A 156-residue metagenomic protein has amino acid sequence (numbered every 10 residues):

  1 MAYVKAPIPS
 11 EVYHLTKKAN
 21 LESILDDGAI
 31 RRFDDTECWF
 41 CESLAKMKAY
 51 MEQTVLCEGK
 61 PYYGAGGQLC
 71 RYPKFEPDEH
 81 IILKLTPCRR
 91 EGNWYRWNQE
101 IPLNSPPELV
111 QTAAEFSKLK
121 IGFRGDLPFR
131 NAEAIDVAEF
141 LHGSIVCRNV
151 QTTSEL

Functional and structural regions predicted by a protein language model:
M1-W39, E52-V55: ADP-ribose/NAD+-binding catalytic cleft of ART/PARP-like enzymes
V12-Y13, I24, E37-S43, I81-L85 (+2 more regions): Hydrophobic beta-strand residues in large extracellular and virion-surface proteins
K18, L44-M47, C88-G92: Short, charged/polar surface micro-motifs in flexible loops or helix N-caps
S23, K48-Y50, W94: Short helix/loop capping segments that flank catalytic or ligand/cofactor-binding pockets
R32, M47, P107-E108: Segments that shape or occlude catalytic/ligand-binding pockets
T36-E42, V110-E115: A generic structural motif
L44-P61: Short active-site loop/helix that positions an aromatic residue
E58-L156: Active-site and NAD+-binding cores of ADP-ribose-processing enzymes
